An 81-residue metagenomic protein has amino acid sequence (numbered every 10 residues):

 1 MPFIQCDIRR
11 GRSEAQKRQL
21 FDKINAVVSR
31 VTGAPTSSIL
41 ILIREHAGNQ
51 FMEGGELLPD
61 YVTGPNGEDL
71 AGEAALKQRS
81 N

Functional and structural regions predicted by a protein language model:
P2-N81: A domain-level signal for the structural core that forms small-molecule/cofactor-binding pockets and catalytic centers
